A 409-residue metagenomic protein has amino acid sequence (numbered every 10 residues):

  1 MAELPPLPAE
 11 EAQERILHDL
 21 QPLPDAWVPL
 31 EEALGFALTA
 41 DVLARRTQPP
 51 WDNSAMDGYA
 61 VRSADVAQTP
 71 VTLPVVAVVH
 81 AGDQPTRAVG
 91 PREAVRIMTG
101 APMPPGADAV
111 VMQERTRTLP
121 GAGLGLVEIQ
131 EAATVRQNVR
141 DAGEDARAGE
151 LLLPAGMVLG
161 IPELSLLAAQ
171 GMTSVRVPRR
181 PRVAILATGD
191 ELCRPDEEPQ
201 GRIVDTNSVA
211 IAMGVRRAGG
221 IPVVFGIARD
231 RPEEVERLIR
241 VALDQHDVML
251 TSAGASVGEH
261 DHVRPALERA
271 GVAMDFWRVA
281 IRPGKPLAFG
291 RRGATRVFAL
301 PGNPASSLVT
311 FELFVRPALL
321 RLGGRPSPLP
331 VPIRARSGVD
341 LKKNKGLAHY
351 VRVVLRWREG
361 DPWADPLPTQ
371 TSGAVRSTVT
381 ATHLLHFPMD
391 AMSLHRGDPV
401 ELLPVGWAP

Functional and structural regions predicted by a protein language model:
M1-E10, T173-L300, P304-T310: Helix-rich terminal scaffold detector
M1-P70, R96, D141, P326-Y350: Short, low-complexity N-terminal leaders and the immediately following helix N-cap/first helix
A2-A9, R15, Y59-R229, P368 (+2 more regions): Short, glycine/charged-enriched hinge/interface segments at domain edges or termini
P5, A9-Q13, A26, L30 (+17 more regions): Generic structural signal for well-ordered, non-membrane alpha-helical segments in soluble metabolic enzymes
E10, A26-E31, G35, A40 (+4 more regions): Flexible glycine/proline-rich
Q13-L17, D57, Q113-E114, E150 (+12 more regions): Predominant activation on well-ordered alpha-helical scaffold segments within soluble catalytic domains
L17-P24, D41, M103, L153-G156 (+9 more regions): Structural signal for hydrophobic packing residues in well-ordered secondary-structure cores of soluble enzyme domains
D52-S54, D65-Q68, T86-G90, M103-P105 (+14 more regions): Solvent-exposed alpha-helices and their adjacent loops that cap or buttress functional pockets in soluble metabolic
